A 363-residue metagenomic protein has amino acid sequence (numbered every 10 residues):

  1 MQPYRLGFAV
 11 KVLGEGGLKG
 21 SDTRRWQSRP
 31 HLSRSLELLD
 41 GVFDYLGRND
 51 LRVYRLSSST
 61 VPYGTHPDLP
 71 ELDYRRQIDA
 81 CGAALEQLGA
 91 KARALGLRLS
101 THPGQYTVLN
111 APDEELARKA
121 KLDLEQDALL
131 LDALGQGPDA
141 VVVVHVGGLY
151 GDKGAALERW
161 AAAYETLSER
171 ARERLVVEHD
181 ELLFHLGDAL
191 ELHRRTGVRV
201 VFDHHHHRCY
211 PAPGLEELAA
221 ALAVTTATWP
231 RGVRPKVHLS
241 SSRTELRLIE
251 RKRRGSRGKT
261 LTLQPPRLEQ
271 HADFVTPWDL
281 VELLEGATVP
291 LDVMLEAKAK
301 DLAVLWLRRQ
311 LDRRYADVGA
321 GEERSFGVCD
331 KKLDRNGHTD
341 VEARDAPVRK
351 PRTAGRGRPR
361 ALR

Functional and structural regions predicted by a protein language model:
M1-R98, T107-K121, E125-Q136, A140 (+7 more regions): Alpha/beta catalytic barrel-like cores
S59, G104-Y106, A111, G147-L149 (+1 more regions): Short strand-loop junctions, especially beta-strand C-caps/beta-turns that link beta-sheets to coils or alpha-helices
L99-T107, V200-R208: Histidine-centered catalytic micro-motifs
V141-G147: Short, charge-patterned binding micro-sites
L149-G151, L182-F184, H206-C209, L215 (+1 more regions): Short, catalytically relevant binding-site loops at active-site mouths
G154, V176-L183: Domain-core and long-helix interface of multi-subunit machines
R170-E173, H193-V201: Glycine-enriched alpha-helix->loop->beta-strand junction motifs that scaffold or abut catalytic
